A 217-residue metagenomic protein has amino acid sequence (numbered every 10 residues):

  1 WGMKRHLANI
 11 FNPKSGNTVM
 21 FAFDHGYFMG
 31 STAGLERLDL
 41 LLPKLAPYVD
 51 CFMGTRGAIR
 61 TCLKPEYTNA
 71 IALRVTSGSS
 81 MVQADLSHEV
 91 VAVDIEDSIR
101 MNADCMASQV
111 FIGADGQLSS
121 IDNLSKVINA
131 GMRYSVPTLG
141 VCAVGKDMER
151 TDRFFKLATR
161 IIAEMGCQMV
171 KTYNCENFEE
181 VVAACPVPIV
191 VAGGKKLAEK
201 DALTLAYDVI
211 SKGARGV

Functional and structural regions predicted by a protein language model:
W1-N12: N-terminal basic/disordered segments at the start of proteins
P13, T18-P65, A70-M81, D85-V191 (+1 more regions): Alpha/beta enzyme core
